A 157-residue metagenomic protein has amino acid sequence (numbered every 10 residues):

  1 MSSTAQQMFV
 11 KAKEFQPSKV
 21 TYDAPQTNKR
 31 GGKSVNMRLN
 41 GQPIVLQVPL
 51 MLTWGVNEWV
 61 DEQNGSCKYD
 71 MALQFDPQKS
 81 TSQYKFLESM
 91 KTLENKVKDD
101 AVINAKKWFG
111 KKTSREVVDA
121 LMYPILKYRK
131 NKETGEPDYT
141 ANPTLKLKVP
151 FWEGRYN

Functional and structural regions predicted by a protein language model:
M1-W152: OB-fold ssDNA-binding interfaces and closely related basic DNA-contact patches used across DNA replication/repair
R155-N157: Compact mixed alphabeta submodule
